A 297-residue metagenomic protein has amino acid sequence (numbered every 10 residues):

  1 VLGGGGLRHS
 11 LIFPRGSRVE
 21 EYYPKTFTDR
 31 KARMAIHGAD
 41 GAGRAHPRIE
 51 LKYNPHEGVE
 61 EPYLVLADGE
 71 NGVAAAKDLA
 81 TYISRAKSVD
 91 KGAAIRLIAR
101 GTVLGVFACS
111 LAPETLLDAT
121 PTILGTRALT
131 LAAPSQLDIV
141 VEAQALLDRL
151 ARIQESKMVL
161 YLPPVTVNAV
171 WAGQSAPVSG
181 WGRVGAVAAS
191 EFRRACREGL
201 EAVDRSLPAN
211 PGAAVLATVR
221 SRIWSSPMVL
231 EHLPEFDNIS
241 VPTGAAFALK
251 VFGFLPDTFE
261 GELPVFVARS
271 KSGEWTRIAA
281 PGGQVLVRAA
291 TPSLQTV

Functional and structural regions predicted by a protein language model:
V1-V65, A289-V297: Actinobacteria-biased recognition of intrinsically disordered, low-complexity terminal regions
L2, L104-V106, W275-A280: Generic recognition of long tandem-repeat/solenoid scaffolds
Y22-Y23, F27-R33, R149-V297: Long, compositionally biased intrinsically disordered terminal regions
A35-P121: N-terminal ordered "arm"
F107-A108, T115-R127, V285-S293: Short amphipathic beta-strand/extended segments with alternating polar/hydrophobic composition
T115-E155: A broadly used, surface-exposed interaction patch
